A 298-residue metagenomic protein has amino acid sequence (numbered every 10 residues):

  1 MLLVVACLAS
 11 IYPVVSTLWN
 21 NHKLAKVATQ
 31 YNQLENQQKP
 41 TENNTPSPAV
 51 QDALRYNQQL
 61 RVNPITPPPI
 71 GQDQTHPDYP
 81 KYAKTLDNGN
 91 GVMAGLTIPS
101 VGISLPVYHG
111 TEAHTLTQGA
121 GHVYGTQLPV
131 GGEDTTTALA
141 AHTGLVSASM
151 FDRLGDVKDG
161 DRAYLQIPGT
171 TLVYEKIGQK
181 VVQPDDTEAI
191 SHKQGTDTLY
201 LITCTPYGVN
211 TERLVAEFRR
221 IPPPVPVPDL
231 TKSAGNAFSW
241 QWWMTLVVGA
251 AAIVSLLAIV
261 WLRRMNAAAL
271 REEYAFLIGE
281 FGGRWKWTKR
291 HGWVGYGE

Functional and structural regions predicted by a protein language model:
L2-W242, N266, Y274-L277, Y296: Solvent-exposed, non-transmembrane regions of membrane-associated and secreted proteins
T231-E298: C-terminal single-pass membrane-anchor helix
